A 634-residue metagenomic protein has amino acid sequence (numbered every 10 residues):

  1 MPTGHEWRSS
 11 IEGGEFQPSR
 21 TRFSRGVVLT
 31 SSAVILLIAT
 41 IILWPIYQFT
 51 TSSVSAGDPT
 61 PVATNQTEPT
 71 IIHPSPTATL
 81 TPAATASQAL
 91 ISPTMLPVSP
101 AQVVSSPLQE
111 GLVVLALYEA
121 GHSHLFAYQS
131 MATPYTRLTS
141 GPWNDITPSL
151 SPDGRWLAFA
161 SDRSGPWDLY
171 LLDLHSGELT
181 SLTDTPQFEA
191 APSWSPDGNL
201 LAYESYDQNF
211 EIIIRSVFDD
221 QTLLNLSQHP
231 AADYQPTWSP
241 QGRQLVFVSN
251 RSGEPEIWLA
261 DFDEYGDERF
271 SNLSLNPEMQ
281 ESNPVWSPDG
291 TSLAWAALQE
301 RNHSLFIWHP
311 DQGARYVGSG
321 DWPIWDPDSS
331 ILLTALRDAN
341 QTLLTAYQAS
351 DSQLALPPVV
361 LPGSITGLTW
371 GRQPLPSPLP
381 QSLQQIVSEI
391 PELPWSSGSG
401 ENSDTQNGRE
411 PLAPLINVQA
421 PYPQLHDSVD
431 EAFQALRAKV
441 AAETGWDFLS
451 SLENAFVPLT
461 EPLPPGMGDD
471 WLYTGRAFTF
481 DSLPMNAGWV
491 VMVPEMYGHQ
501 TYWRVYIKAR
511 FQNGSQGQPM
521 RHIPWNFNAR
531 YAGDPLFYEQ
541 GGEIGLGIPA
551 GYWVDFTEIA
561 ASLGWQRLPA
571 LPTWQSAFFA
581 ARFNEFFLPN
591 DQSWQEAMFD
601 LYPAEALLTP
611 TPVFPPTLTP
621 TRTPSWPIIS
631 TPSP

Functional and structural regions predicted by a protein language model:
P2-F16, R22-G398: Sequence signature of WD/YWTD-type beta-propeller architectures
I46-Q48, N486-P627, P634: Catalytic cores and adjacent binding grooves of peptidoglycan-active enzymes
P107, D469-G475, A560: Extracellular/periplasmic catalytic domains that process cell-envelope and extracellular macromolecules
W370, L375-S451: Active-site acidic/histidine clusters and adjacent loop/turn architecture that either coordinate catalytic ions
L415-D427, P465-M467, F537-P549: Second-shell loop/turn segments in exported
G445-G466, T573-A580: Acidic helix-start/capping segments at beta-turn-to-alpha-helix junctions
F448-S451, A477-S482, R567-A570, E585: Structural recognition of the beta-strand scaffold that forms the well-ordered cores of secreted hydrolase catalytic
D470-M492: Mid-length scaffold segments of soluble, non-membrane domains
